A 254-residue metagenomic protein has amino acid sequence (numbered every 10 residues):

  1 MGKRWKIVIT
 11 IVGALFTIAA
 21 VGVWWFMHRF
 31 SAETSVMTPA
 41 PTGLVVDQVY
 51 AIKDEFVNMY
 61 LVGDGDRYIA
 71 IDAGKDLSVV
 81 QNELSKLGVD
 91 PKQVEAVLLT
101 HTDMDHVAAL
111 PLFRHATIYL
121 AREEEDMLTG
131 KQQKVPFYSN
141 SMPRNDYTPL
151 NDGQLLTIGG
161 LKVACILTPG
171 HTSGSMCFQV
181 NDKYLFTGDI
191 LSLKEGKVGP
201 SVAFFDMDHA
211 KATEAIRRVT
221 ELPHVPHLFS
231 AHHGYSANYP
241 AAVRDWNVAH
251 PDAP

Functional and structural regions predicted by a protein language model:
G2-R67, A241-A242: Zn-dependent metallo-beta-lactamase
M37-K86, C177-L193: Conserved beta-strand hairpin/beta-sheet module of binuclear metal-dependent hydrolase folds, prominently
I52, L150, T168: Hydrophobic residues at beta-strand termini and immediately following loops that shape nucleotide-binding pockets
G65-R67, P111-T117, V180-K183, P223-H224: Short glycine/proline-enriched coil/turn segments at helix->beta-strand junctions
R67, E123, Q154, L161 (+1 more regions): Well-ordered beta-strand scaffold positions
I69-D72, Q93-A96, C165-L167, S230: Short catalytic-loop micro-motif centered on adjacent basic/acidic residues
L77-V79, S85-L155: Active-site HxH/HxHxD metal-binding segment of metal-dependent hydrolases
K162-P169, S173-N247: Metallo-beta-lactamase
